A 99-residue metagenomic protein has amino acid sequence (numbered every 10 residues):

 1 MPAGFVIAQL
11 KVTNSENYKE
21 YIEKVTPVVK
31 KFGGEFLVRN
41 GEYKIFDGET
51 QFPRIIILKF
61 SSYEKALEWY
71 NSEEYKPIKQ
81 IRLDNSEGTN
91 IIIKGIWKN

Functional and structural regions predicted by a protein language model:
M1-I55, S61-N71, G95-N99: Short S/T/G/P-rich N-terminal loop/turn motif that feeds into the first structured element of a domain
L67-W69, E73-I91: C-terminal structural segments of small proteins and small subunits
